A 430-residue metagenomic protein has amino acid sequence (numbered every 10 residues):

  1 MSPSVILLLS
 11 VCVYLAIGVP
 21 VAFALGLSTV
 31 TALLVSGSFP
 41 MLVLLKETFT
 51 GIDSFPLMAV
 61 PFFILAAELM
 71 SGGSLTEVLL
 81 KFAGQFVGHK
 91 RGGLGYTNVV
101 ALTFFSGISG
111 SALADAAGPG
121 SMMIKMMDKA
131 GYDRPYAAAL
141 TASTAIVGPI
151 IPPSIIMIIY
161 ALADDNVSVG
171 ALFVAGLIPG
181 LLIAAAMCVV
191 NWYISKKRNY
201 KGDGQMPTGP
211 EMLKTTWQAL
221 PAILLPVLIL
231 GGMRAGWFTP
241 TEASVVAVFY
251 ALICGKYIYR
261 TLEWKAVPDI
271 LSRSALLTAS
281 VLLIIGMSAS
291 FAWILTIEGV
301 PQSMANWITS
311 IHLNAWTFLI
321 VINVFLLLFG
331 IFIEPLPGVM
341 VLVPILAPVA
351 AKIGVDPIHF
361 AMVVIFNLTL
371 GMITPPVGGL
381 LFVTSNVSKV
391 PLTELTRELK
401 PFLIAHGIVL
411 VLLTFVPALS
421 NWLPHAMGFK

Functional and structural regions predicted by a protein language model:
M1-K430: Alpha-helical transmembrane segments of multi-pass membrane transport proteins
